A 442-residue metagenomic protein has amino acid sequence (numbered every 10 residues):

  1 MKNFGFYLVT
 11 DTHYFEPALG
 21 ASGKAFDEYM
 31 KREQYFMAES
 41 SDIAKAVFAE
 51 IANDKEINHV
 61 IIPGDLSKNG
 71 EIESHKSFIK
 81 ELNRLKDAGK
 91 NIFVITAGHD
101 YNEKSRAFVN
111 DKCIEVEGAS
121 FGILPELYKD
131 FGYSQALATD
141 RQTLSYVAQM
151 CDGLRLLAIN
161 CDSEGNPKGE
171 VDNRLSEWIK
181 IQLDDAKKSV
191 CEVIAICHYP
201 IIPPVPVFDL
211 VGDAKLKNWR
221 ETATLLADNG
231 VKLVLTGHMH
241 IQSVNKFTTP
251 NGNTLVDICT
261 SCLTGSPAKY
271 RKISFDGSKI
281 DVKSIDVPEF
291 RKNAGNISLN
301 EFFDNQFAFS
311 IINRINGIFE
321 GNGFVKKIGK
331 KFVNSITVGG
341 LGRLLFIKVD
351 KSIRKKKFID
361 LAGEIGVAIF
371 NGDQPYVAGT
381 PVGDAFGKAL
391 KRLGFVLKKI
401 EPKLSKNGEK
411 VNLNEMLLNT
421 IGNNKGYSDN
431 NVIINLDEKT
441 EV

Functional and structural regions predicted by a protein language model:
M1-I72, D172: N-terminal active-site segment of His-dependent metallophosphoesterases
M1-K2, K292-V442: Non-catalytic terminal accessory segments
M1-Y7, A18-L19, T143-A158, K188 (+2 more regions): Beta-strand-turn-beta hairpins that frame and shape the catalytic cleft of phosphate-ester-processing enzymes
D11, D65, A97-G98, H198 (+1 more regions): Active-site glycine-centered loops adjacent to acidic/histidine catalytic or metal-binding residues that shape
F15-P17, K68-E71, Y101-S105, G165-P167 (+4 more regions): Short catalytic/ligand-binding loop motif for oxyanion handling, primarily in non-cytosolic enzymes, centered on
A49, D54-H59, N91, R155-L157 (+4 more regions): His/acidic metal-ligating clusters that form di-metal
I72, K76-I181, N251, K272 (+1 more regions): Extended active-site neighborhood of metal-dependent phosphoesterases/phosphodiesterases
Y101-A107, D111, S134, N251 (+1 more regions): Charged, low-complexity C-terminal accessory regions
